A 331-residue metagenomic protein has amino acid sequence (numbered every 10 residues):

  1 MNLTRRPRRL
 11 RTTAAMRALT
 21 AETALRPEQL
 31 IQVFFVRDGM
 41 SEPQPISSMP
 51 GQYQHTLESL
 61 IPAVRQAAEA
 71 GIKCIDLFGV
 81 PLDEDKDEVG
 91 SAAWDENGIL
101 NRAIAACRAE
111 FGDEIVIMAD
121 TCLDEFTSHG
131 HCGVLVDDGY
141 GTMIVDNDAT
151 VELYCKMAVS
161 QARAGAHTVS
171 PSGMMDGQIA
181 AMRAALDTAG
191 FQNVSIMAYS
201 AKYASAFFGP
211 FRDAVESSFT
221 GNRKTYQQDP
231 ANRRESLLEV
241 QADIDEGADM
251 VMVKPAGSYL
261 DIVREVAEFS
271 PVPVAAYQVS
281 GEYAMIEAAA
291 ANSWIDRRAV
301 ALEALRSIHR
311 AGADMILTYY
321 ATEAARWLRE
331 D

Functional and structural regions predicted by a protein language model:
M1-P7: Catalytic domains of riboflavin
N2, T13, E22-I31, R37-D331: Alpha/beta enzyme core
M16: N-terminal [4Fe-4S]-dependent radical SAM core
